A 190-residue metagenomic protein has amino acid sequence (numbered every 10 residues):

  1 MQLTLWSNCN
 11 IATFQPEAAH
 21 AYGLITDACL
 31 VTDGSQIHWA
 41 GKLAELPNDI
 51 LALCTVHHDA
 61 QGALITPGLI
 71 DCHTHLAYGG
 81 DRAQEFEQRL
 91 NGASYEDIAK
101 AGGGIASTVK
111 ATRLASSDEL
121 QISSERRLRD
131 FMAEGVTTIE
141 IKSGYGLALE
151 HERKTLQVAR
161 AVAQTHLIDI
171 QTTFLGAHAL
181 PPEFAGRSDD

Functional and structural regions predicted by a protein language model:
M1-L51: N-terminal metal-binding scaffold of metallo-dependent hydrolase/deaminase domains
L5, T55-D59, T172: Conserved beta-strand scaffold positions in the cores of enzyme catalytic domains, especially in NTP/NDP-utilizing
C9, L30, S35, G62 (+4 more regions): Divalent metal-coordination and catalytic microenvironments
C29-V31, H38-W39, H57-D59, L69-D71 (+1 more regions): Short, conserved beta-strand segments within well-ordered enzyme catalytic domains that often line or immediately flank
A60-I122: Metal-associated gating/positioning segment near the N- to mid-region
T108-S123, R129, T137-D190: Metal-coordinating catalytic core of metallo-dependent amide/deamination hydrolases
